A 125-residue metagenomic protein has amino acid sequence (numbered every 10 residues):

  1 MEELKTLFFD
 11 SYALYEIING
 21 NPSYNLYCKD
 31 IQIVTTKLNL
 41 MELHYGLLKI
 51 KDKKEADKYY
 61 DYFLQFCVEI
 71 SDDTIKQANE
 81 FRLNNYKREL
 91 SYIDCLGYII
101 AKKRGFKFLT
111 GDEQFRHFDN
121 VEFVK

Functional and structural regions predicted by a protein language model:
M1-L4, Y98, K102-K125: Acidic, PIN/NYN-like endoribonuclease modules and their adjacent C-terminal/linker elements
M1-T35, G46-K58: Short, well-structured N-terminal submotif of metal-dependent ribonuclease cores
F9-D10, T35-K37, L90-S91, D112 (+1 more regions): Histidine- and aromatic-rich ligand-binding microenvironments
A13-L14, N39, T74, L96-G97 (+1 more regions): Alpha-helix capping/helix-boundary segments
Y15, L38-V68, D73, N79: Active-site-proximal, substrate-binding regions of enzyme catalytic domains and RNA-binding/basic surfaces
S23-I31, Y59-F63, A101, F115-F118: Alpha-helix C-terminal capping segments
I50-K54, Y86, V124-K125: Short, hinge-like loop/turn segments at secondary-structure boundaries
V68-G111: Active-site neighborhoods of divalent-metal-dependent phosphate/nucleic-acid chemistry enzymes
